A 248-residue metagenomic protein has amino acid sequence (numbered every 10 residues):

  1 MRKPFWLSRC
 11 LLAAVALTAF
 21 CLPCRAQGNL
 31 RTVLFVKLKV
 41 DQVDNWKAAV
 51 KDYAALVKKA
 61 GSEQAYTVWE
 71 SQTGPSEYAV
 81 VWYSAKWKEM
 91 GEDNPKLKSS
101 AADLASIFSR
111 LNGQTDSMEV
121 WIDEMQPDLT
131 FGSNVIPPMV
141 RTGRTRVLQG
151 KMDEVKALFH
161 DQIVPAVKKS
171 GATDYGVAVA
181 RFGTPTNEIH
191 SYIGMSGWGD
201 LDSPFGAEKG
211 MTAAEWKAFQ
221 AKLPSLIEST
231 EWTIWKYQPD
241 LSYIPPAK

Functional and structural regions predicted by a protein language model:
M1-L7: N-terminal secretory signal peptides that target proteins for export/translocation
R9-A19: Bacterial N-terminal signal peptides
C21-P23: N-terminal signal peptide c-region/cleavage motif recognized by signal peptidases
R25-K248: Short S/T/G/P-rich N-terminal loop/turn motif that feeds into the first structured element of a domain
